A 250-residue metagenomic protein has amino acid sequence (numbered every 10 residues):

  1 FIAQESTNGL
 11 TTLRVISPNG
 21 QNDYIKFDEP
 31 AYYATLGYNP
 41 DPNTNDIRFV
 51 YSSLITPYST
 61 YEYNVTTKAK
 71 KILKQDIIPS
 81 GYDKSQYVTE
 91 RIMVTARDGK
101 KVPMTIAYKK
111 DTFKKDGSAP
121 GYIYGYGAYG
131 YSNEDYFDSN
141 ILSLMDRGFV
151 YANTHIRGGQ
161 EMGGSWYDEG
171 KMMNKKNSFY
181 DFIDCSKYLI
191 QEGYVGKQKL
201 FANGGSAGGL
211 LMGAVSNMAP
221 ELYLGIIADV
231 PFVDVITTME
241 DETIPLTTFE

Functional and structural regions predicted by a protein language model:
F1-P103, A107-S118, Y129-R147, N174 (+1 more regions): Peripheral, non-catalytic segments that deliver or gate enzyme domains
V102-I106, A152, A202: Short beta-strand motif preference
G117-A119, Q198-K199: Short coil/turn segments at beta-strand junctions that form active-site/ligand-binding loops
G121, M145-H155: A fold-wide structural signal in alpha/beta-hydrolase
G125-G127: The conserved beta1-alpha1 loop
N153-E250: Active-site-proximal cap/loop segments of hydrolase catalytic domains
